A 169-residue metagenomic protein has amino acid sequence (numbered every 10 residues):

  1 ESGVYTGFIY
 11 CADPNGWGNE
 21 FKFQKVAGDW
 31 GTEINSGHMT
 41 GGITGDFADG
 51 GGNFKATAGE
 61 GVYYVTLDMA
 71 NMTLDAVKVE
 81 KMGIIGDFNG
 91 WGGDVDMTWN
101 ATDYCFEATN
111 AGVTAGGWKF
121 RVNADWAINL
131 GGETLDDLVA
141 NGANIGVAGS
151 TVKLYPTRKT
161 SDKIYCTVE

Functional and structural regions predicted by a protein language model:
E1-E169: Insoluble glucan recognition modules
